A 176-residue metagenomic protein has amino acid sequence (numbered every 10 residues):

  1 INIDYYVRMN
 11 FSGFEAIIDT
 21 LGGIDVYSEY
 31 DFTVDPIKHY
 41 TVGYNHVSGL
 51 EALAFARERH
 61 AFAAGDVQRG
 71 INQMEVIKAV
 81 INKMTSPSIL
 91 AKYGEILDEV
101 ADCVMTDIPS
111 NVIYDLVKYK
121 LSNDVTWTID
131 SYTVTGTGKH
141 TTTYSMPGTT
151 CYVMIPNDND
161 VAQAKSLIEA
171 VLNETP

Functional and structural regions predicted by a protein language model:
I1-D4, G23, W127-D130: Loop/turn elements at helix/coil->beta-strand transitions in domains of secreted/extracellular proteins
I1-Y5, V42, R59-V67, I81-S88 (+2 more regions): Second-shell loop/turn segments in exported
D4-Y5, T33-D35, P109-Y114: A short linear-motif detector with a strong N-terminal bias
Y5-R8, A54-F55, D130-T133: Structural recognition of the beta-strand scaffold that forms the well-ordered cores of secreted hydrolase catalytic
M9-F11, E29-D31, Y132-T137: Active-site-proximal beta-strand/loop segments in catalytic clefts of secreted hydrolases
S12-E99: Flexible, polar/acidic helix-loop-strand segments at domain edges
V47, M105-P176: C-terminal solvent-exposed extensions
